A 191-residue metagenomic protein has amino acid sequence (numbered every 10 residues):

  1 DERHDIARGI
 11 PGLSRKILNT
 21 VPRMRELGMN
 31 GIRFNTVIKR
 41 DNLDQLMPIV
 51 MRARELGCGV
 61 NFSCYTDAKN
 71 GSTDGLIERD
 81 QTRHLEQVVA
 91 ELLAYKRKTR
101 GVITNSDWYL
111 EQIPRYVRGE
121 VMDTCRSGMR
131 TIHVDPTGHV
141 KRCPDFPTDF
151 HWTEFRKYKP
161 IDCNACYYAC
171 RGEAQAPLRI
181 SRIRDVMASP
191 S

Functional and structural regions predicted by a protein language model:
D1-S127, P136: Radical SAM enzyme [4Fe-4S]-AdoMet core and its adjacent flexible, acidic and glycine-rich loops/tails across
R115, E120-R126, H133, T137-S191: Flexible mid-to-C-terminal extensions adjoining Fe-S/redox cofactors in radical SAM and related proteins
